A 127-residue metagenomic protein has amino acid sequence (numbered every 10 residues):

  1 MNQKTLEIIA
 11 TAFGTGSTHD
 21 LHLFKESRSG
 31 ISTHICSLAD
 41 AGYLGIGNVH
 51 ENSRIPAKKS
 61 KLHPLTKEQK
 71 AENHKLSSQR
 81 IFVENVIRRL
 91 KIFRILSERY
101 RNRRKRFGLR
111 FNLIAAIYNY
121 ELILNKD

Functional and structural regions predicted by a protein language model:
M1-D127: Short, well-ordered secondary-structure "scaffold" segments embedded in the functional core of diverse domains
